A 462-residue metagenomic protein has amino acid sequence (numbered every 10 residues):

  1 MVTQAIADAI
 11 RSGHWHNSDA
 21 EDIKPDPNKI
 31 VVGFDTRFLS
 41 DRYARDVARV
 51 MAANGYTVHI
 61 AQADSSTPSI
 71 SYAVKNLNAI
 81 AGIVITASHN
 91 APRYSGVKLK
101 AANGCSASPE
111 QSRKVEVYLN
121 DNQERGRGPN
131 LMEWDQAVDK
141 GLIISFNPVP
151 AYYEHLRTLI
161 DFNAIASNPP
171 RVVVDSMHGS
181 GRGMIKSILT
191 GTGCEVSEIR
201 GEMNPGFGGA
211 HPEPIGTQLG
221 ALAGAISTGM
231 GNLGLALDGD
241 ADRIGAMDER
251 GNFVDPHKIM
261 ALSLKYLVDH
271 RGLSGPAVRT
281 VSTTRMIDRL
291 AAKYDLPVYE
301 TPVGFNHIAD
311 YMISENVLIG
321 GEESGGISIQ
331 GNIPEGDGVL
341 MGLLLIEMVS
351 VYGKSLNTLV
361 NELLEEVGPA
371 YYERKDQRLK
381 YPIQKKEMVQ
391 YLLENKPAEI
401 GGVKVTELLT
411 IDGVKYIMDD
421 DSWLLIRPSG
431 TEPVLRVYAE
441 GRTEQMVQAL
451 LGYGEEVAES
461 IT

Functional and structural regions predicted by a protein language model:
M1-N54, I80, V138-V172, S180: An N-terminal, well-structured beta->alpha segment
H16-Y94, S187-M247: N-terminal small/polar loop signature for handling phosphorylated ligands or for N-terminal nucleophile
Q62, V117-Y152, E249-G321, I327-I329: Proline/glycine-rich low-complexity loops and linkers
A79-Y94, L99, A225-D248, F253 (+1 more regions): Glycine-rich phosphate-binding loop
S95-G229: Gly/Ser/Thr-enriched, mixed-charge loops and adjacent short helices that form phosphate/oxyanion-binding elements
S108, E198-R200, N252-R271, G338-I346: Gly/Ser/Thr-rich active-site loops/lids in small-molecule metabolic enzymes that frequently grip phosphoryl groups
N232-L233, L273-Y438, T443-T462: Phosphate-binding and adjacent anionic-ligand microenvironments
